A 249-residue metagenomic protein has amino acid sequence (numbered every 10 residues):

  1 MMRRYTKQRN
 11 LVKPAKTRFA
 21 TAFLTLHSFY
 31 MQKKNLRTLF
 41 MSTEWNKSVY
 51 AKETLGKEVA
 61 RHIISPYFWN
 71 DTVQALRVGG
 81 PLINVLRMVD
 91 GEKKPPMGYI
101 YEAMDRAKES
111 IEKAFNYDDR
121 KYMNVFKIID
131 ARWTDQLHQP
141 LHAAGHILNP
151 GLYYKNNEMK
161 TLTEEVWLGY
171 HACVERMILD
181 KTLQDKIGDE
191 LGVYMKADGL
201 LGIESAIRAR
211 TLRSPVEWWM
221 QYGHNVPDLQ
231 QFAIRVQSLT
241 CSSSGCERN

Functional and structural regions predicted by a protein language model:
M1-N249: Short alpha-helical patches at protein termini and domain edges that function as localization/binding signals
